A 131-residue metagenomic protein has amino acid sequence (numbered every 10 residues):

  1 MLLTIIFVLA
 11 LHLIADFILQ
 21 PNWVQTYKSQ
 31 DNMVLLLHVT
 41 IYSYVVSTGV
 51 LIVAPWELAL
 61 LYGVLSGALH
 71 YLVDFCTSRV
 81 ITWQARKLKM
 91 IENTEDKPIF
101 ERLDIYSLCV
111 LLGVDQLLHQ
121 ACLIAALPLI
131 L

Functional and structural regions predicted by a protein language model:
M1-L131: Hydrophobic alpha-helical transmembrane segments
